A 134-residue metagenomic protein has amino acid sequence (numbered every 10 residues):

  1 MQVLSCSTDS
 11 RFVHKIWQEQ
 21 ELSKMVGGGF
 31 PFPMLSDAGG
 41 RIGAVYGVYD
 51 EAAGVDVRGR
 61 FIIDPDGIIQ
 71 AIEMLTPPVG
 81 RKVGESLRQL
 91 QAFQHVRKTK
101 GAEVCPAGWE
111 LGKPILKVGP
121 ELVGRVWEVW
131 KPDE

Functional and structural regions predicted by a protein language model:
M1-E134: Chalcogenol-based redox active-site neighborhoods
